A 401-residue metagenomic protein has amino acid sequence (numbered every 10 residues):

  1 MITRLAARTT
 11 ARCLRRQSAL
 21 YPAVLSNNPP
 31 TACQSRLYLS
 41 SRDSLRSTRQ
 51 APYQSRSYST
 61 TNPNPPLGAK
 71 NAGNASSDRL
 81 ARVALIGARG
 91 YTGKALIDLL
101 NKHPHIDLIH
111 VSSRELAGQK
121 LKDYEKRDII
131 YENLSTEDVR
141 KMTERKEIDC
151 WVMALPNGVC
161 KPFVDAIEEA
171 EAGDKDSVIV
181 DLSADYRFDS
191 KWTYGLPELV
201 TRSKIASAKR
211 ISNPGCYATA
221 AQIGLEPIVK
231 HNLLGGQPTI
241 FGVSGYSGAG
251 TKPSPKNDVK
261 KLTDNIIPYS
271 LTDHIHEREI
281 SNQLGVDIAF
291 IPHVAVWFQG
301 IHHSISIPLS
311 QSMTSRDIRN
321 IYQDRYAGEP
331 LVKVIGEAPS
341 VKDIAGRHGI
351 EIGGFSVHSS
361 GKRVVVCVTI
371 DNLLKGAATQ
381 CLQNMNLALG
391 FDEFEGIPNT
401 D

Functional and structural regions predicted by a protein language model:
I2-L14, Y21-V24, P30-L271, F355-S360 (+2 more regions): N-terminal Rossmann-like NAD(P) cofactor-binding subdomain of oxidoreductases, focused on the glycine-rich
A95, I223, P227, E279-Q283 (+2 more regions): Alpha-helical scaffold segments in soluble metabolic enzymes
L99, H103, A170, Q283 (+3 more regions): Conserved short hydrophobic interaction patches
P268-T272, V294-V296, S340-I344: Short Gly/Pro-enriched turn/cap motifs at secondary-structure boundaries
D273-H293, F298: Oxyanion-binding "anion nests"
Q299-H303: Conserved glycine-rich beta-strand-loop-beta hairpin in the small C-terminal domain of fold type I
S306-D401: C-terminal active-site/capping subdomain that shapes the small-molecule cofactor and substrate pocket of enzyme
